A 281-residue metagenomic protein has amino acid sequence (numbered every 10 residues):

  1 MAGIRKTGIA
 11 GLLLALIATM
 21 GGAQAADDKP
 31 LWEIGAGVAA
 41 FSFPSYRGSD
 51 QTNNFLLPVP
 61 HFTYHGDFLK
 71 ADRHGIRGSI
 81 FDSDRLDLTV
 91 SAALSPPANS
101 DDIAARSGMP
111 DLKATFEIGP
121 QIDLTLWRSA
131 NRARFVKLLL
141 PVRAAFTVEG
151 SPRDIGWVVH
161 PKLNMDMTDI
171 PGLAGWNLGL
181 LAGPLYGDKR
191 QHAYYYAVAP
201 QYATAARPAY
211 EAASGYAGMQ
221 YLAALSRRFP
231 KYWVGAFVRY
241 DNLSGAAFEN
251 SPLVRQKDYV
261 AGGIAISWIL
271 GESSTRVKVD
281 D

Functional and structural regions predicted by a protein language model:
Q24-W32, R47, D67-L86, W127-V136 (+4 more regions): Short loop/turn motifs that connect adjacent beta-strands in outer-membrane beta-barrel proteins
W32, T52-P58, D84-L86, L112-I118 (+5 more regions): Residues that define the transmembrane beta-barrel architecture of outer-membrane proteins
W32-V38, P58, L69-A71, L86-V90 (+5 more regions): Transmembrane beta-strands of outer-membrane beta-barrel proteins
V38-S42, P58-Y64, G75-I80, I118-L124 (+6 more regions): Residues on the lipid-exposed face of transmembrane beta-strands in outer-membrane beta-barrel proteins
F41-R47, S95-N99, T125-S129, R143-G150 (+4 more regions): Sequence/structural signature of outer-membrane beta-barrel proteins
R47-T52, D101-R106, E149-I155, R190-A199 (+2 more regions): Outer-membrane beta-barrel translocator domains and adjoining extracellular loop/strand segments of Gram-negative
G150-W233, D241-A246: Outer-membrane beta-barrel transmembrane domain signature
Y221-D281: Predominantly the C-terminal beta-signal and adjacent terminal strand-loop region of outer-membrane beta-barrel
